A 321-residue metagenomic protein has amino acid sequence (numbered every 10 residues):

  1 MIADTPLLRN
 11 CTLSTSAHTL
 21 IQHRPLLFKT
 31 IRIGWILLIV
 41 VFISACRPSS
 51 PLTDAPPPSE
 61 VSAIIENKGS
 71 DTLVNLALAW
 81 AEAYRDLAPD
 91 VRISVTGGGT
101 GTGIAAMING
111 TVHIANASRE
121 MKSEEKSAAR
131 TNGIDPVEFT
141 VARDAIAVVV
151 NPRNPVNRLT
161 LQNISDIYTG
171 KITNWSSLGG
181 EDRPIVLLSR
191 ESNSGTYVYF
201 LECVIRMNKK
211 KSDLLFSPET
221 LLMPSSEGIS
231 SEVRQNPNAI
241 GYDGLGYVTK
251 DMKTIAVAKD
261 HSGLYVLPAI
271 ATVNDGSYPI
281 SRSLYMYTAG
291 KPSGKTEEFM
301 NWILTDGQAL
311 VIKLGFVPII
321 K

Functional and structural regions predicted by a protein language model:
I2-S62: Short, low-complexity disordered leader/linker segments with a strong preference for bacterial N-terminal type II
C46-K321: Exported/periplasmic ABC-transporter solute-binding proteins
